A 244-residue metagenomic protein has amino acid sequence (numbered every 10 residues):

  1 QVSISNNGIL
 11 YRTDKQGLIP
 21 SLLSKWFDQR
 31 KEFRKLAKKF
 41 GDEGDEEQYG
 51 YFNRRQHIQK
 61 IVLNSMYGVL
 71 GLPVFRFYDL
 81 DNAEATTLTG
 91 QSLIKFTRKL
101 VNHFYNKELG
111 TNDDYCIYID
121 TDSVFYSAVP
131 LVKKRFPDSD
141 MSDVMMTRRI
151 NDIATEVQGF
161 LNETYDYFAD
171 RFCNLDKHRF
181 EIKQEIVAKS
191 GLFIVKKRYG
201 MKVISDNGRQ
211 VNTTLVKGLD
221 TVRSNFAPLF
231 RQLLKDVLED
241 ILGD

Functional and structural regions predicted by a protein language model:
Q1-D244: Conserved acidic
